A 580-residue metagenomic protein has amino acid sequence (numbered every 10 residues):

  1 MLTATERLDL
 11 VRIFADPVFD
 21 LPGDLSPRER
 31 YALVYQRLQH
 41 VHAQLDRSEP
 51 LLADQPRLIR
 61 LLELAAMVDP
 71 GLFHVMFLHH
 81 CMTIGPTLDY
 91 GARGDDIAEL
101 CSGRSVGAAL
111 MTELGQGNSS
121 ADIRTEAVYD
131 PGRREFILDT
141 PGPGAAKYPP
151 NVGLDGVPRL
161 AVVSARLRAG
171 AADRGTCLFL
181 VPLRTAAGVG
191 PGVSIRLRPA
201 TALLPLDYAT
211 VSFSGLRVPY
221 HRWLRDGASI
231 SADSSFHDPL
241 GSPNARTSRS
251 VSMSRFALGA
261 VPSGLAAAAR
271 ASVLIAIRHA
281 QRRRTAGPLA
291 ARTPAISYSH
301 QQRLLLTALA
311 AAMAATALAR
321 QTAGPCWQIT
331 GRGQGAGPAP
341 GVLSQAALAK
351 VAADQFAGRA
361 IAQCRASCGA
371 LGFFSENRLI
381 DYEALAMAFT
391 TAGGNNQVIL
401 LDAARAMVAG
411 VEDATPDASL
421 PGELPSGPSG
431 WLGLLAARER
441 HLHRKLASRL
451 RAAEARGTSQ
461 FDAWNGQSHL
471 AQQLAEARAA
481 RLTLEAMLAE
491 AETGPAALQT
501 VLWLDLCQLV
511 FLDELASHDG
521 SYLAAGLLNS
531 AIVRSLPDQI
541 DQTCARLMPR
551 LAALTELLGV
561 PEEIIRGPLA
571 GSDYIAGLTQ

Functional and structural regions predicted by a protein language model:
M1-Q580: Flavin-dependent oxidoreductase catalytic core characteristic of acyl-CoA dehydrogenase/oxidase-like enzymes
